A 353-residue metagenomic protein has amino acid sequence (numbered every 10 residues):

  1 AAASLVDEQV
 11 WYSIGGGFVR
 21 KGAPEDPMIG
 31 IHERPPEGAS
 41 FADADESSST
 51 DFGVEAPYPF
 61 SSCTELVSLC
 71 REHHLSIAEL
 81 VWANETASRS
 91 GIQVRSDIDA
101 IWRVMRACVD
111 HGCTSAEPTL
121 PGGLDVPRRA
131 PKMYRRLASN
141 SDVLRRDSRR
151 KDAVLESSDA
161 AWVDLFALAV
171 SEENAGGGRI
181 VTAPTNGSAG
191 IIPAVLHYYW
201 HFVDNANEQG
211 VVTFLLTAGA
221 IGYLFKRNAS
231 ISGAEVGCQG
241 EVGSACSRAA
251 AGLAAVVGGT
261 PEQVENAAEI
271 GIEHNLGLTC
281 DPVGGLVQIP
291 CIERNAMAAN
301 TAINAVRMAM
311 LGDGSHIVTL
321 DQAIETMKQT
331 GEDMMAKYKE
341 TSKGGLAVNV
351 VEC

Functional and structural regions predicted by a protein language model:
A1-R150: C-terminal regulatory domains involved in ligand/effector binding and gene-expression control
A23-P24, V195-L196, K226-I231, L276-G284: Short acidic, glycine/serine/threonine-rich loops at helix termini
V54-Y58, L69-E72, R89-I101, L155-D159 (+6 more regions): Catalytic cores of large soluble enzymes that bind and process phosphate-bearing ligands
S88-G237, G345-C353: Accessory "access/gating" subregions that flank catalytic or transport cores
R95, D99-R103, S157, A161 (+7 more regions): Electropositive phosphate-/nucleotide-binding environments in soluble metabolic enzymes
L165, A169, G190-W200, L216-L224 (+3 more regions): Contiguous, well-ordered alpha-helical segments that form the cores/surfaces of helical PPI scaffolds
A234-A245, I289-A299: Carbohydrate-binding/catalytic loop surfaces
A251-C353: Functionally critical mobile loop/hinge segments
